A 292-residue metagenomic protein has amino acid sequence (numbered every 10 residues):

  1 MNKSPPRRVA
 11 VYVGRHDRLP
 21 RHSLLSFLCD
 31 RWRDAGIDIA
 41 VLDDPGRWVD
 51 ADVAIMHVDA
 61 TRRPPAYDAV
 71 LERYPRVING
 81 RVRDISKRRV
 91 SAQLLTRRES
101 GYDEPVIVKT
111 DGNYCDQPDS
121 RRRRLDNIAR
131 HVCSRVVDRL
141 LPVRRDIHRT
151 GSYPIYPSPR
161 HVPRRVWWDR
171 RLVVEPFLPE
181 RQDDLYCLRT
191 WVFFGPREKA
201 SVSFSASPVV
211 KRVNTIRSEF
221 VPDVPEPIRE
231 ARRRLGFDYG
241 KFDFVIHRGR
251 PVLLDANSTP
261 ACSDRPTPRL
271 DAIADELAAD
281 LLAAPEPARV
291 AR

Functional and structural regions predicted by a protein language model:
N2-I128: Conserved N-proximal alpha/beta basic substrate-recognition cap immediately N-terminal to, or forming the N-lobe
R7, Y102-V106, R170-L172, R189 (+1 more regions): Generic beta-strand structural signal
P20, R63-P65, S86-R88, Y114-P118 (+5 more regions): Short catalytic/ligand-binding loop motif for oxyanion handling, primarily in non-cytosolic enzymes, centered on
V58-R62, F177-R181, D238: Short beta->alpha connector loops
V82, G112, L178, S258-P260: Short, flexible loop/turn elements at secondary-structure junctions
G101, F193-F194, I246: Generic beta-strand structural signal
C133-A231: Phosphate-binding site of ATP-dependent enzymes
S201-L253, N257, A261-R289: A long amphipathic alpha-helix within ATP-dependent nucleotide-binding catalytic cores
